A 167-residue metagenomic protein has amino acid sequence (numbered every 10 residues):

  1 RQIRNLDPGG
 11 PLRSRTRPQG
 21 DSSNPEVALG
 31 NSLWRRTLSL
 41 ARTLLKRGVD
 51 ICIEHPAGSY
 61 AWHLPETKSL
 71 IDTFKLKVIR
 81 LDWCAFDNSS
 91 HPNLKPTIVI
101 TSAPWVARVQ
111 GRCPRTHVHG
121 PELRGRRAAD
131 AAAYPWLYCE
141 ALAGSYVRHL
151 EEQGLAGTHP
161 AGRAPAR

Functional and structural regions predicted by a protein language model:
R1-A166: Conserved active-site and SAM-binding loop architecture of S-adenosyl-L-methionine-dependent nucleic-acid
